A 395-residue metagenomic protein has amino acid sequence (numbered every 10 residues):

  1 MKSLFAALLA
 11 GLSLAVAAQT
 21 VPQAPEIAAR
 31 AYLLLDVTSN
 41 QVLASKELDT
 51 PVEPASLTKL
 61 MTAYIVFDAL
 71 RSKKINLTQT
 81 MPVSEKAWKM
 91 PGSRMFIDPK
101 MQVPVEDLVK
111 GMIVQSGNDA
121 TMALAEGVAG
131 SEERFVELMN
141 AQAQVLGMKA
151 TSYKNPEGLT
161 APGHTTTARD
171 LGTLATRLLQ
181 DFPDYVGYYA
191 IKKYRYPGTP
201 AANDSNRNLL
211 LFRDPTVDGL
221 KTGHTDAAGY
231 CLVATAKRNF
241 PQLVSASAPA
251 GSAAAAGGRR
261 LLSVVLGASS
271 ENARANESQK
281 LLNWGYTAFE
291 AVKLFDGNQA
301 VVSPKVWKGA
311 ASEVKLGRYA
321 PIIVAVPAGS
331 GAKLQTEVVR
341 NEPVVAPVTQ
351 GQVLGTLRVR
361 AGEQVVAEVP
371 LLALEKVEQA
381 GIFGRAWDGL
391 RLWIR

Functional and structural regions predicted by a protein language model:
K2-A15: Bacterial N-terminal signal peptides
S3-L4, S56, T216: Hydrophobic alpha-helical transmembrane segments of integral membrane proteins, especially multi-pass transporters
A7, V21-Q23, L70, T225 (+2 more regions): Residues embedded in well-ordered secondary-structure elements
A15-P22, R358, L372-A373: Bacterial Sec-dependent signal peptides at the C-terminal "C-region" and cleavage site
A18-P183: Active-site-adjacent loops and short helices of periplasmic peptidoglycan-processing enzymes
T160-T165, R169-R395: Domain-terminus/edge residues, biased toward the C-terminal soluble/receptor-binding domains of extracytoplasmic
